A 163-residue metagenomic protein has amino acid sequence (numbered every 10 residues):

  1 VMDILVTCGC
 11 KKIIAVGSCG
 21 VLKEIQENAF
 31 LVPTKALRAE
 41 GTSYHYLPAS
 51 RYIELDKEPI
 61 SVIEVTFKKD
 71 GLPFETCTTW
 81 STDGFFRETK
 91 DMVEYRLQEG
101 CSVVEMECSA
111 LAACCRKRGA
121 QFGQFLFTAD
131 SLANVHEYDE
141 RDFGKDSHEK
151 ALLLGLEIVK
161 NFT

Functional and structural regions predicted by a protein language model:
V1-S61, K117: Metabolite-binding pocket within alpha/beta catalytic cores that recognizes anionic/polar moieties
I4, F86, V93, E99 (+1 more regions): Conserved PLP-enzyme active-site core in the AAT-like
K11-K12, S102, Q121: Short acidic/polar active-site loop segments enriched in Thr and Asp
S50-Q98: Active-site rim beta-loop-alpha module in soluble metabolic enzymes
V62-D70, C114, L154-F162: Generic non-transmembrane alpha-helical segments
S109-F143: Zn-dependent metallopeptidase/amidohydrolase metal-coordination segment
L132-T163: His/Asp/Glu-rich mid-to-C-terminal helical/loop segments that flank catalytic regions of hydrolases
